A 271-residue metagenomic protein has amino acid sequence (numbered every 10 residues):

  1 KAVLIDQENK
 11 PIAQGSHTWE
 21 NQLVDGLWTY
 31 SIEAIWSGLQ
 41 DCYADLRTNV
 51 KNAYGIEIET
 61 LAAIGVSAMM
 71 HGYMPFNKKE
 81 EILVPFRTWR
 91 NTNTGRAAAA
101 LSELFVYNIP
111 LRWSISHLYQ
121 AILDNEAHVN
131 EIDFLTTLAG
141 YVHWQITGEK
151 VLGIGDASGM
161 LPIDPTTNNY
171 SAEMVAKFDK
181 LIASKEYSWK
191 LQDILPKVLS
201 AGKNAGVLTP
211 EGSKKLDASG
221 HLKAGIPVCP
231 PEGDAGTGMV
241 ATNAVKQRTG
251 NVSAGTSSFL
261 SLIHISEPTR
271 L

Functional and structural regions predicted by a protein language model:
K1-I32, E81-T88: Short glycine-rich, Thr/Ser-proximal phosphate-binding strand/loop in the N-terminal lobe of ATP-dependent enzymes
G26-T29, D41-S266, R270: Glycine-rich phosphate-binding/catalytic subdomain of phosphoryl-transfer and nucleotide/sugar-phosphate-processing
A34, G38: Charged catalytic carboxylate motif
